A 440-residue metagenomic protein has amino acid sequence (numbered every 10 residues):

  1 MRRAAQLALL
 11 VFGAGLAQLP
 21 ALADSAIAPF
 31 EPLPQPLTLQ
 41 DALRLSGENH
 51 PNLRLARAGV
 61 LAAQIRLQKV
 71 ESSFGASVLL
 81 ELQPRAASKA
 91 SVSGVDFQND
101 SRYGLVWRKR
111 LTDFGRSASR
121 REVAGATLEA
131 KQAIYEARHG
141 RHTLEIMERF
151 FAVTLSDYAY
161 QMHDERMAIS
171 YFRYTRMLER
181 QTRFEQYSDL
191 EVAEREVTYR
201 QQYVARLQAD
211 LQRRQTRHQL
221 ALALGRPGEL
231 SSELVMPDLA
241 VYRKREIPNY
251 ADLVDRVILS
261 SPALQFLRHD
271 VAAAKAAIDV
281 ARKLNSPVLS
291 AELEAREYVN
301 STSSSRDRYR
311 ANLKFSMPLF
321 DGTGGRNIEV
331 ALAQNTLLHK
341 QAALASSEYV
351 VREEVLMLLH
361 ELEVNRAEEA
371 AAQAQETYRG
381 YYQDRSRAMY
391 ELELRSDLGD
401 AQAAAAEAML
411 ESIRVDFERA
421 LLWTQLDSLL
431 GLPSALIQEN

Functional and structural regions predicted by a protein language model:
M1-A8: Bacterial N-terminal signal peptides that target proteins for export
A8-A17: Bacterial N-terminal signal peptides
L22-E31, L39, Q402, M409-N440: Acidic, low-complexity, intrinsically disordered peripheral segments
P32, A42-G47, E196, R226-E292 (+1 more regions): Amphipathic alpha-helical coiled-coil scaffold segments and their short linker/junction regions
P32, R138-R256, L358-N365, A404-A405: Periplasmic alpha-helical coiled-coil/stalk elements that build and connect Gram-negative outer-membrane
T38, A76-R138, Q265-A277, R282-S347: Small/polar-residue-enriched beta-strand and adjacent coil segments characteristic of outer-membrane beta-barrel
Q181-Q186, M389-R395, L429: A short glycine-centered flexible hinge/capping loop motif at secondary-structure junctions
L190, L392-R414: Short terminal targeting/anchoring segments
